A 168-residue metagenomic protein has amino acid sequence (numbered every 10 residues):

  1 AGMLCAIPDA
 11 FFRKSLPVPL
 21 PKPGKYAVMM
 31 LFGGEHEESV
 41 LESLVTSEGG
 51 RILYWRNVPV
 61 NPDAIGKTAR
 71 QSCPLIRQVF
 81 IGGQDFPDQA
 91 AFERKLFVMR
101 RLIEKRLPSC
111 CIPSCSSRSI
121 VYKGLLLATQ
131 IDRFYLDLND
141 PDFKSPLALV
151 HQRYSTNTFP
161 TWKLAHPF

Functional and structural regions predicted by a protein language model:
A1-F168: N-terminal segments that mediate ammonia production and transfer in glutamine-dependent amidotransferase systems
